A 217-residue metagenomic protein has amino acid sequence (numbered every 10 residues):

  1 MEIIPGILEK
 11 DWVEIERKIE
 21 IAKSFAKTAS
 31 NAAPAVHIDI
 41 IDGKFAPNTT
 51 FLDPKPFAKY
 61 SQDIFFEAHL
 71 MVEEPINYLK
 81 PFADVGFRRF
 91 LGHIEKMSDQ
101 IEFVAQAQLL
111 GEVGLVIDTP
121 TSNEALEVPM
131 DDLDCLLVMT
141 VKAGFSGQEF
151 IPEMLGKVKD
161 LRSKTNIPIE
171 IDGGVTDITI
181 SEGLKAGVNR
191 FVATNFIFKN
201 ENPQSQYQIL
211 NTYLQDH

Functional and structural regions predicted by a protein language model:
E2-I7, V36-I38, F66-L70, F90-G92 (+4 more regions): Hydrophobic faces of well-ordered beta-strands that scaffold small-molecule active sites in alpha/beta enzyme cores
I7-D11, A68-P75, K96, V116-E124 (+1 more regions): Glycine-rich beta-to-alpha transition loops that act as phosphate-gripper elements at the mouths of alpha/beta enzyme
I15-A22, E74-D84, T121-D132, V175-F191: Catalytic cores of alpha/beta
F25-N31, V85, L110, K164 (+1 more regions): Structural motif
P34-Q106: N-terminal active-site wall of soluble small-molecule enzyme domains
G43-T49, T119-T121, A125-K159, S163 (+1 more regions): Glycine/Thr-rich beta-alpha phosphate-binding loop at enzyme active sites
T50-A68, Q106-A107, G111-D118, M154-G173 (+1 more regions): Alpha-helix-loop-beta-strand connector modules within alpha/beta enzyme cores
F90-S98, L137-S146, A186-Q206: Glycine-rich phosphate-binding active-site loops on the catalytic face of alpha/beta enzymes
